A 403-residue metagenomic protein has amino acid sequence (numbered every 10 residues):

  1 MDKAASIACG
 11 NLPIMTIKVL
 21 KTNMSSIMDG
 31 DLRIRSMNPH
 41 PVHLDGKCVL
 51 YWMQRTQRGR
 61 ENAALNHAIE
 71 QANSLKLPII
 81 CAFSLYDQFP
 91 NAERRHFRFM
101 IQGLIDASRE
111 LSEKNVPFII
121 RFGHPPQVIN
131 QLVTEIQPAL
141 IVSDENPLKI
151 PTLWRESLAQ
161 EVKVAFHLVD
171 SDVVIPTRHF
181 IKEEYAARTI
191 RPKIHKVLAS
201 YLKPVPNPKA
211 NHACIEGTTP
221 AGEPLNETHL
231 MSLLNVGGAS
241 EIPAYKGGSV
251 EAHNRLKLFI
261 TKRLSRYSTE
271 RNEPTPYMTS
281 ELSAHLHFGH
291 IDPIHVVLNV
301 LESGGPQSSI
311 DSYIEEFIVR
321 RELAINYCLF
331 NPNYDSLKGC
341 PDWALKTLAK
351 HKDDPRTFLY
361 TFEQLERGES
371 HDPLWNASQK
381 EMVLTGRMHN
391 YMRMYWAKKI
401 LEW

Functional and structural regions predicted by a protein language model:
D2-A4: Ser/Thr/Pro/Gly-rich low-complexity, intrinsically disordered segments
P13-V205, S309, K380, K399 (+1 more regions): Trp/Phe/Arg-rich N-terminal binding region typifying the photolyase-homology
D45, P176-R178, E183-C340: Glycine/tryptophan-enriched, flexible segments
R58-N62, S283-H287, I291, G386-Y391: Short, conserved micro-motifs enriched in small and acidic residues
V164, E302, V319, L323 (+3 more regions): Short, well-ordered loop/turn and helix-capping segments at boundaries between secondary-structure elements and domains
E315, R320, A324-S378: Aromatic-anchored, charged helix-turn/loop surface patch used as a conserved interaction hotspot
L365-W403: Extended, compositionally biased non-globular segments
